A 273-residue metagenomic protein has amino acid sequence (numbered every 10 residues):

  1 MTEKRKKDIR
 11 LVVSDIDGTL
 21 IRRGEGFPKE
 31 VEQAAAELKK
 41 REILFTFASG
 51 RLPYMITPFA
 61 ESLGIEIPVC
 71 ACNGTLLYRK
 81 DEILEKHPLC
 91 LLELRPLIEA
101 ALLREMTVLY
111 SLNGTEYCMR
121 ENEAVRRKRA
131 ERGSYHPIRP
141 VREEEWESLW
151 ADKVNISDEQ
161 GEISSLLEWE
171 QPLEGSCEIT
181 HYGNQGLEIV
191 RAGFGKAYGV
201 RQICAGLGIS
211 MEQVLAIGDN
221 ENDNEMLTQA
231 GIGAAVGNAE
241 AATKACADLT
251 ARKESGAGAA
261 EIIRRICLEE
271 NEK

Functional and structural regions predicted by a protein language model:
T2-L11, P28, E188-K273: Mg2+-dependent phosphoryl-transfer enzymes with acidic/Ser/Thr/Gly-rich catalytic loops
D8-R23: Asp-based phosphoryl-transfer active-site loop
G24-R126: Active-site phosphate-binding/coordination module
V31, I56-A60, L166, T243 (+1 more regions): Hydrophobic packing residues within well-ordered alpha-helices of enzyme cores
E42-T46, I65-I67, D152-K153, E212-Q213 (+2 more regions): Short active-site oxyanion
L63-I65, C72-N73, P172-G175, Q229-A230 (+1 more regions): Short, structured coil segments at secondary-structure junctions
E66-N73, H87, I179, G233-G237 (+1 more regions): Short hydrophobic/aromatic-enriched beta-strand-loop microsegments
A100, R104-I217, E221-M226, N238: Conserved acidic, metal-coordinating active-site core of Asp-based, Mg2+-dependent phosphoryl-transfer enzymes
